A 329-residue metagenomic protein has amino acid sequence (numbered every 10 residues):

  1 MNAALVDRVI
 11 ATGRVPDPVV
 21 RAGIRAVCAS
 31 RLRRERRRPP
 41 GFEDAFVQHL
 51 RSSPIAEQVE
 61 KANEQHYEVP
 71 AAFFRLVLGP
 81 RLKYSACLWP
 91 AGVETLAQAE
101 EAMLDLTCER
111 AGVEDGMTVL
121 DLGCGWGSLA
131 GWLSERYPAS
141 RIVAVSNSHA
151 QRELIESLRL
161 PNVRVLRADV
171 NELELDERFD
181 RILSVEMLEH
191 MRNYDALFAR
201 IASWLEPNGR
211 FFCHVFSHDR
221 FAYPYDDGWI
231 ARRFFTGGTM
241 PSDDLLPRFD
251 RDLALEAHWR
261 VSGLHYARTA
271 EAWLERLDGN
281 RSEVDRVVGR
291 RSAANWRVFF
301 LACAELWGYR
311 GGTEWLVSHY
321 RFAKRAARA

Functional and structural regions predicted by a protein language model:
M1-A62, R328-A329: N-terminal accessory segments
L32-R110: Conserved Class I S-adenosyl-L-methionine-dependent methyltransferase catalytic core
G116-G125: Conserved class I S-adenosyl-L-methionine
W126-P138: Conserved SAM-binding loop of SAM-dependent methyltransferases across substrates and taxa, primarily the Class I
L160-N171: Conserved SAM-binding strand-loop segment of SAM-dependent methyltransferases
N171-I182: A short acidic, Gly/Pro-enriched loop at the edge of an enzyme's catalytic core that lines a small-molecule cofactor
D195-R210: A short glycine-rich, Lys/Arg-flanked "PGG" loop and its adjoining helix->strand segment in the class I
S217-D219, Y223-V317, A323-A326: Substrate-binding/catalytic lobe of Class I Rossmann-like enzymes that use SAM or dcSAM, i.e., the mid-to-C-terminal
